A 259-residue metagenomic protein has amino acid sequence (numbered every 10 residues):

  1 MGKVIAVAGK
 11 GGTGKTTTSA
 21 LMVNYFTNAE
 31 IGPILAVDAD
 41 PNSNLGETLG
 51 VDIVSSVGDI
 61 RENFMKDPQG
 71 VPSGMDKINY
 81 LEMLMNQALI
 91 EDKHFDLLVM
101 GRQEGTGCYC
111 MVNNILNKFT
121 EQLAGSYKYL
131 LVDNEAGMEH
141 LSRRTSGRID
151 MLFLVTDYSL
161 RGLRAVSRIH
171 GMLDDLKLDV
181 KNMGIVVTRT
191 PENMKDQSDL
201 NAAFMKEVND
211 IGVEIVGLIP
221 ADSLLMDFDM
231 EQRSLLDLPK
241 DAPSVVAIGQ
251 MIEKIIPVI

Functional and structural regions predicted by a protein language model:
K3-P41: Walker A/P-loop phosphate-binding motif and the immediately C-terminal alpha-helix
V4, A36, F95-L97, I215-L218: Conserved beta-strand scaffold positions in the cores of enzyme catalytic domains, especially in NTP/NDP-utilizing
L21, Y25, T48, R144: Active-site signature of alpha/beta-hydrolase-fold catalytic machinery across serine- and Asp/Cys-nucleophile hydrolases
N28-K93: N-terminal phosphate/diphosphate-binding loop that engages ATP/GTP or pyrophosphate donors across diverse enzyme folds
N79-E91, D96-N134: Cytosolic-facing regulatory segments adjacent to core modules
M111-L218, D227: Conserved catalytic-core segment of NTP-binding enzymes
E231-A242: C-terminal boundary of histidine-terminating zinc-finger modules
A247-I259: C-terminal alpha-helix
